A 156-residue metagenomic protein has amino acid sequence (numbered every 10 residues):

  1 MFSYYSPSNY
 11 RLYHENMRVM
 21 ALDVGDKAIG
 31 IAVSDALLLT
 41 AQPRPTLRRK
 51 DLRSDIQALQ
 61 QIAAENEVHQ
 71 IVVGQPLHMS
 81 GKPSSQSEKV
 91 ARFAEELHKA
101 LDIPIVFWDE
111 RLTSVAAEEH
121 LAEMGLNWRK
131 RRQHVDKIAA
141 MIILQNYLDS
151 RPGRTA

Functional and structural regions predicted by a protein language model:
F2-M20, K27-A156: Phosphate- and other anionic-substrate recognition elements at nucleic-acid/protein interfaces
